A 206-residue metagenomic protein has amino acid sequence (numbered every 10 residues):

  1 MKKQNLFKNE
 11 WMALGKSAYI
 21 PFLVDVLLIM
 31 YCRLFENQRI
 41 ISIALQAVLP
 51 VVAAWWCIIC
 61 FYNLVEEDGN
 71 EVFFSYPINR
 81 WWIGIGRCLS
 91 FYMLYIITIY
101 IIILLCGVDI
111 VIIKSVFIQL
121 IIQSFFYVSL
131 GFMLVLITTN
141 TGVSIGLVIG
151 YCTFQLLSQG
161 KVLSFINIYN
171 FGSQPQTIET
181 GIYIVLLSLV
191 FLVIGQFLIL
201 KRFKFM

Functional and structural regions predicted by a protein language model:
M1-A47, A54-N63, M133-T139, Q159-G160 (+1 more regions): Hydrophobic alpha-helical transmembrane segments
D25-R33, Y95-L105, I149-K161: Aromatic-anchored segments of alpha-helical transmembrane domains
F35, T141-Y183: Transmembrane helix segments
A47, C60, Y92, L120-S124 (+2 more regions): Residue-level hotspots within the lipid-embedded alpha helices of multi-pass solute transporters
I58-S90: Helix-loop-helix units of permease transmembrane domains in multi-pass membrane transporters, especially ABC
N79-G107: Selective transmembrane-helix segments that form parts of the transport pathway or gating/packing helices in multipass
I102-Q123: Membrane-interfacial helix-loop-helix connectors in multipass membrane proteins
I122-T153, M206: A structural motif at transmembrane helix-loop-helix junctions in multipass membrane proteins
